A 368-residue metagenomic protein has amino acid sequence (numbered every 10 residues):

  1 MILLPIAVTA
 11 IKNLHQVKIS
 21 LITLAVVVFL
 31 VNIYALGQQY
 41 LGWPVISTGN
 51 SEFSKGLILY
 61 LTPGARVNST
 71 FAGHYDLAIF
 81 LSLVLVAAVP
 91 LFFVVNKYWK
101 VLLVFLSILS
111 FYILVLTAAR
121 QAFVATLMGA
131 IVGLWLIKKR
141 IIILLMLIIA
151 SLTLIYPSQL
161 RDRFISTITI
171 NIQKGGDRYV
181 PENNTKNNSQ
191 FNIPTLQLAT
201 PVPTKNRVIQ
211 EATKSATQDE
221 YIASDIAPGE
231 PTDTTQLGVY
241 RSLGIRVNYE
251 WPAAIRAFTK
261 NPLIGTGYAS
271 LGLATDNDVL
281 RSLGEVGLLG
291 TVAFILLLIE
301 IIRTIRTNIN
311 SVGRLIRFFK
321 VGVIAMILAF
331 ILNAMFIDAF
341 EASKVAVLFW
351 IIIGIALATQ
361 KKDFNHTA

Functional and structural regions predicted by a protein language model:
M1-I2, K18-P63, S69-I137, I141-P157 (+3 more regions): Alpha-helical transmembrane segments of multi-pass inner-membrane proteins
A7-I22, F92-W99, R140-I141, T307-G313 (+1 more regions): Membrane-interface junctions at the ends of membrane-embedded or membrane-associated helices
L14-H15, Y34, A65-S69, T235-V239 (+4 more regions): Membrane-integral, polyisoprenol-dependent glycosyltransferases of the GT-C/oligosaccharyltransferase superfamily
H15-A25, N96-L103, R281-G290, I316-V321: Membrane-water interface of alpha-helical transmembrane segments
I33, Q39-G42, I137-L237, L243 (+1 more regions): A membrane-periplasm/extracellular boundary helix in multi-pass inner-membrane enzymes that assemble envelope glycans
N68, G73, E250-P252, N261-I305 (+2 more regions): A conserved mid-to-late transmembrane alpha helix and its immediate loop/hinge that forms the functional core
K138, I142-L147, G322-N333, A339-A368: Transmembrane alpha-helices of multi-pass inner-membrane enzymes
